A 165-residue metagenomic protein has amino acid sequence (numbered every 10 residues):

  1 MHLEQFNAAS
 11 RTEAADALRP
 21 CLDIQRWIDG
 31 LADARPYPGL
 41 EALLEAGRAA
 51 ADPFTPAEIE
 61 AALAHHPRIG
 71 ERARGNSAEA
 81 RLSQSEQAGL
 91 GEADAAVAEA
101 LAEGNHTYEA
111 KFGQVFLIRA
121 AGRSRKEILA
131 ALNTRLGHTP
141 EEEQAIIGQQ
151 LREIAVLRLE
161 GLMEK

Functional and structural regions predicted by a protein language model:
M1-T107, E153-K165: Aromatic-anchored, charged helix-turn/loop surface patch used as a conserved interaction hotspot
A93-K165: C-terminal non-catalytic interaction appendages of large macromolecular assemblies
